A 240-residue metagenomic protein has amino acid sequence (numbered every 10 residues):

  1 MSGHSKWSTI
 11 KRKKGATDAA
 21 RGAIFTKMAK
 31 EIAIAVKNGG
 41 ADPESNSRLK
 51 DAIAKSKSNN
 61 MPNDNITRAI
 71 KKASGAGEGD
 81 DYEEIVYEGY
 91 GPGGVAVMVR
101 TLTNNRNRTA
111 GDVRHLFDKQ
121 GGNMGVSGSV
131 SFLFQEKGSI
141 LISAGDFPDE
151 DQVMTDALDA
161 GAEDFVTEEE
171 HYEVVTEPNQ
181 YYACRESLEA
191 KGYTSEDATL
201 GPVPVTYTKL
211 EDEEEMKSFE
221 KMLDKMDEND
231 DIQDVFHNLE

Functional and structural regions predicted by a protein language model:
M1-G125, V130-S139, H237-E240: N-terminal cationic and glycine-rich segments that engage phosphates or anionic surfaces
S139-E240: Positively charged, low-complexity, intrinsically disordered RNA-binding extensions
